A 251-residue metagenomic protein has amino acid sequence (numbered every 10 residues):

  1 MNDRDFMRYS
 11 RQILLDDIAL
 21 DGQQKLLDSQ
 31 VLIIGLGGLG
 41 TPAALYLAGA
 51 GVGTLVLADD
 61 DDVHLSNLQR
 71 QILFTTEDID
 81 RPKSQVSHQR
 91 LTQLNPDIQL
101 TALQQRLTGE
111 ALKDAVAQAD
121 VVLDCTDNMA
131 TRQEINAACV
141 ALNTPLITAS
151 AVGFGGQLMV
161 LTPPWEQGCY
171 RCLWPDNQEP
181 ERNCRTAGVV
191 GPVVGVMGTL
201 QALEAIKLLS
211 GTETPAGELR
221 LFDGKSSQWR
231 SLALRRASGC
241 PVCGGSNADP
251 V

Functional and structural regions predicted by a protein language model:
M1-V251: Adenine nucleotide-associated cytosolic modules
